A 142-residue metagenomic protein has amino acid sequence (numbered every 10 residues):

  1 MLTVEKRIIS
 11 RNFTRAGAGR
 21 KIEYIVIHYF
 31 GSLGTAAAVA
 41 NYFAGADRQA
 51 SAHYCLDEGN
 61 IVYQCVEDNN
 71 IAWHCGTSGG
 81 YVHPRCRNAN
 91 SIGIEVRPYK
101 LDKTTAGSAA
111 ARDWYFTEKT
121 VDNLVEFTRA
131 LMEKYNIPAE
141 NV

Functional and structural regions predicted by a protein language model:
L2-P138: Active-site-adjacent loop/helix surface patches within enzyme catalytic domains that shape the substrate-binding cleft
E140-V142: Short glycine-rich phosphate-binding loop at a beta-alpha junction
